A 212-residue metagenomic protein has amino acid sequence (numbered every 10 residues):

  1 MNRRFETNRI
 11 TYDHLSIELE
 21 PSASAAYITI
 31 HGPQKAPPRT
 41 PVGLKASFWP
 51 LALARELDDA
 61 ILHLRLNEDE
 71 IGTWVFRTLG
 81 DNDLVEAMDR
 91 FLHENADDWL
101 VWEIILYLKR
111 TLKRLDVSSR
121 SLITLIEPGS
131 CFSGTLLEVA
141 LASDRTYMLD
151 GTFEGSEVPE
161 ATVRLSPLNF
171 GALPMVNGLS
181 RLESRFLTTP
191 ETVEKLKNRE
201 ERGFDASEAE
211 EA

Functional and structural regions predicted by a protein language model:
M1, V101-A212: Conserved catalytic cores of soluble enzyme domains, especially glycine-rich substrate-binding beta-alpha loops
M1-K45, W49, H63, D69-E70 (+5 more regions): Amphipathic alpha-helical segments at domain termini/boundaries
A23-I28, P50-P128, G134, L149-E154: A structural preference for short, pocket-lining loop segments at secondary-structure junctions
P33, A54, L62, R145 (+1 more regions): Residue-level marker of positions within ordered structural domains that often coincide with functionally constrained
G43-L44, D89-A96, E138-A142: Short secondary-structure boundary/capping segments
